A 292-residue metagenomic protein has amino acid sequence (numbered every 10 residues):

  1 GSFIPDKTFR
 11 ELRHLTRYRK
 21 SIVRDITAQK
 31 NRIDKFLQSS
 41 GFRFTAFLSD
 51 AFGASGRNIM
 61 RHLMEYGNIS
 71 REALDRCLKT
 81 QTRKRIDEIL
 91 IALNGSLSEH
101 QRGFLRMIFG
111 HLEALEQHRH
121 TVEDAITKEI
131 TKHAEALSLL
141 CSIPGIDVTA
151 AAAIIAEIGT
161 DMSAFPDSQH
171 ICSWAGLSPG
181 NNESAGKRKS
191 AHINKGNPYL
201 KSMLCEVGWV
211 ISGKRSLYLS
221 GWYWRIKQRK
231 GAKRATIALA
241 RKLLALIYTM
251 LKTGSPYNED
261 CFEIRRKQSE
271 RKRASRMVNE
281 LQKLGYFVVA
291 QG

Functional and structural regions predicted by a protein language model:
G1-G292: A detector of single, family-specific signature residues that are central to catalytic or substrate-handling motifs
